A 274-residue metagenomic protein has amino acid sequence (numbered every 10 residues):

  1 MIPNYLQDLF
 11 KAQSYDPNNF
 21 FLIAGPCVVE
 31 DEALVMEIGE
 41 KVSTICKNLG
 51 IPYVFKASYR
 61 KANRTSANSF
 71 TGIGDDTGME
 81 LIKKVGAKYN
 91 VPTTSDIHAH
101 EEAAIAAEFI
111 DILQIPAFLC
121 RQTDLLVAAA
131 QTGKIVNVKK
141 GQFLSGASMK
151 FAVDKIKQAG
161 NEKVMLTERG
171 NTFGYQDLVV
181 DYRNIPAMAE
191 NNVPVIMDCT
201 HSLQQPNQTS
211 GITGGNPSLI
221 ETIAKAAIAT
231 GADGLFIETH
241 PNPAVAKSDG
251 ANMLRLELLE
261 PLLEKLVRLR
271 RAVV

Functional and structural regions predicted by a protein language model:
M1-L22, R271-V274: N-terminal amphipathic alpha-helix/helix-capping segment at the start of soluble metabolic enzymes
N19-I23, P52-K56, P92-T94, D111-I112 (+4 more regions): Structural preference for beta-strand elements that scaffold enzyme active sites
L22, P26-V35, V54-D75, T239-D249: Glycine-rich, proline-tolerant flexible connector loops at the mouths of alpha/beta enzymes
P26, F55-Y59, S95-I97, A117 (+4 more regions): A cross-domain feature marking catalytic cores of carbohydrate-active enzymes and several ubiquitous metabolic/repair
K41-T44, N48-L49, N68-T94, A129-I135 (+3 more regions): Alpha-helix-loop-beta-strand connector modules within alpha/beta enzyme cores
A67-D76, I112-L119, Y175-V179, L203-I228 (+2 more regions): Active-site-adjacent loop and "lid" segments of alpha/beta metabolic enzymes
I73-G74, K88-E102, D111-D124, I135-G146 (+1 more regions): Catalytic beta/alpha-barrel core
T132-G133, N137-T239: Catalytic alpha/beta core domains of metabolic enzymes, predominantly
